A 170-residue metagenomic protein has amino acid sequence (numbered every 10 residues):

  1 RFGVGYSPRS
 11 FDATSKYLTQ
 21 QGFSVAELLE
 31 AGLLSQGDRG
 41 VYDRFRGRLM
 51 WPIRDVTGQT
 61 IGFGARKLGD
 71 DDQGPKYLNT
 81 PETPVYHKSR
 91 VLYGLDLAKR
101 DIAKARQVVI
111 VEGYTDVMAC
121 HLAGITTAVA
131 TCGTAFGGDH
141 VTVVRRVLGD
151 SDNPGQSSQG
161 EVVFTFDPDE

Functional and structural regions predicted by a protein language model:
R1-A13: Short, conserved phosphate-binding/catalytic loop or strand-edge motifs used in phosphoryl-/nucleotidyl-transfer
F2-G5, P52, F166: Generic amphipathic alpha-helical segments used as scaffolds and interaction surfaces in large, multi-domain proteins
S10-S158: Phosphate-handling DNA/RNA-contact segment within nucleic-acid enzymes
E161-E170: Phosphate/diphosphate-binding loops
